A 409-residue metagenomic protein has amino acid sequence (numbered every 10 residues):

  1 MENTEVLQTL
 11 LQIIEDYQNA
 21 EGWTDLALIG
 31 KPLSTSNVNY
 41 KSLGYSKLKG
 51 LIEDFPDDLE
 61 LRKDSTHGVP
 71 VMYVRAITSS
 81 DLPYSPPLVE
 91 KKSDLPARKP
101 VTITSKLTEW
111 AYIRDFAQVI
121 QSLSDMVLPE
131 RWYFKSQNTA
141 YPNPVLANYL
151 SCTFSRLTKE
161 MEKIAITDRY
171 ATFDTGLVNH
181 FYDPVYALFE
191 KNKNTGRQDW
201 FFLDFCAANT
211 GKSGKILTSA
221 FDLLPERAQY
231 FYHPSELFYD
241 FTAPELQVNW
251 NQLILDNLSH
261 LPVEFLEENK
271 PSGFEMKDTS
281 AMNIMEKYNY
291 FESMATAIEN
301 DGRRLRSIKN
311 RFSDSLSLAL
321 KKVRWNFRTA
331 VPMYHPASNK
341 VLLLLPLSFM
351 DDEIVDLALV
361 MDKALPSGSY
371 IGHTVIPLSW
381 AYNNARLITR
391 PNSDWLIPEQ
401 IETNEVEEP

Functional and structural regions predicted by a protein language model:
M1-P86: N-terminal regulatory modules in eukaryotic regulatory proteins
Q18, E53, H335-A337, D351 (+1 more regions): A generic structural signal for short, solvent-exposed coil/turn residues that cap or connect secondary-structure
K49-F55, L177-N179, L318-R324, S348-D352: Short, solvent-exposed secondary-structure boundary motifs
R62-V69, M333-N339, L365-P366: Short, ordered beta-strand-loop transition motifs
H67-I77, R197-F202, T218, P366-P377: Short, well-ordered strand-loop elements centered on a beta-strand within folded domains, enriched for acidic residues
T78-S338: An acidic, glycine-rich, mixed-charge low-complexity segment common to nucleic-acid enzymes
K340-V406: Compact beta-sheet-dominated globular domain cores
